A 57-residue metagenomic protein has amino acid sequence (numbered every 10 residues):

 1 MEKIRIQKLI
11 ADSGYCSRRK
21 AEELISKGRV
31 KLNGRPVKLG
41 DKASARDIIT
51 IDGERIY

Functional and structural regions predicted by a protein language model:
M1-Y57: S4-like RNA-binding module at protein N-termini
